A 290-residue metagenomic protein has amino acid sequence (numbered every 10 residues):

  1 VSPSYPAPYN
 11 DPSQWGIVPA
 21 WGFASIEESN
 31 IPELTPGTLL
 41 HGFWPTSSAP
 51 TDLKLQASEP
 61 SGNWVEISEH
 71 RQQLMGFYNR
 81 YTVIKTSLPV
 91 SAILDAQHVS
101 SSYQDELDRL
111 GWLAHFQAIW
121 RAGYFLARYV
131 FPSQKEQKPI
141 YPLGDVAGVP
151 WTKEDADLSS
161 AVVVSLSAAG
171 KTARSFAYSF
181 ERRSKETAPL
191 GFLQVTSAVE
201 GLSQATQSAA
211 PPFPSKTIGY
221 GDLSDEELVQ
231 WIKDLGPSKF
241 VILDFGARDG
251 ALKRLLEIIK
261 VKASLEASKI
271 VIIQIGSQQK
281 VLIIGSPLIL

Functional and structural regions predicted by a protein language model:
S2-A57: Glycine-rich beta-strand-centered segment in the early N-terminal region that forms part of a ligand/cofactor-binding
G42, L243-F245, Q274: Redox-cofactor binding/interface segments in oxidoreductases and associated redox assembly factors
F43-S160: NAD(P)H dinucleotide-binding glycine-rich loop of Rossmann-like/cofactor-binding domains, especially the beta1-alpha1
S47, S167-R174, A198-V199, A247-G250: Gly/Ser/Thr-rich loops at beta-strand to alpha-helix junctions that form or flank small-molecule/cofactor-binding
Q134-V162, L166, R174-T196, T206-P212: Conserved adenosyl
K185-L252: Adenosine-nucleotide cofactor-binding segment
K253-L290: Glycine-rich phosphate-binding loop and adjacent beta-alpha segment of Rossmann(oid) nucleotide-cofactor-binding
